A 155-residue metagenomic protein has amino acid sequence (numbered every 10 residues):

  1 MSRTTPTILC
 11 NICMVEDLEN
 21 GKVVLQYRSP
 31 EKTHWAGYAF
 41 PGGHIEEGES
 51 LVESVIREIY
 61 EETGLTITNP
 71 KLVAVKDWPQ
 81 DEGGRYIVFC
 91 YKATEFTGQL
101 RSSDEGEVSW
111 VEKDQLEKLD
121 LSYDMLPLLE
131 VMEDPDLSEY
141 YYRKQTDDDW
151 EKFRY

Functional and structural regions predicted by a protein language model:
M1-V23: Conserved N-terminal beta-strand and adjoining loop/helix that marks the start of the Nudix/MutT-like hydrolase domain
I8, W35, F40, I67 (+1 more regions): Short connector loops at helix/strand junctions that flank enzyme active sites, especially segments positioning acidic
N11, W35, G106: A conserved catalytic-core signature of glycosyltransferases
E16, V75-D77: Residue-level recognition of beta-strand microenvironments
K22-Y60, W150-Y155: Conserved Nudix-box catalytic region and its N-terminal flanking loop in Nudix hydrolases and closely related
I45-T68, W78-L128, R154: Unchanged
P70-A74: Conserved S-adenosyl-L-methionine
V131-Y155: Charged phosphate-binding loop/patch that engages nucleotide di/tri-phosphates or the phosphate backbone of nucleic
